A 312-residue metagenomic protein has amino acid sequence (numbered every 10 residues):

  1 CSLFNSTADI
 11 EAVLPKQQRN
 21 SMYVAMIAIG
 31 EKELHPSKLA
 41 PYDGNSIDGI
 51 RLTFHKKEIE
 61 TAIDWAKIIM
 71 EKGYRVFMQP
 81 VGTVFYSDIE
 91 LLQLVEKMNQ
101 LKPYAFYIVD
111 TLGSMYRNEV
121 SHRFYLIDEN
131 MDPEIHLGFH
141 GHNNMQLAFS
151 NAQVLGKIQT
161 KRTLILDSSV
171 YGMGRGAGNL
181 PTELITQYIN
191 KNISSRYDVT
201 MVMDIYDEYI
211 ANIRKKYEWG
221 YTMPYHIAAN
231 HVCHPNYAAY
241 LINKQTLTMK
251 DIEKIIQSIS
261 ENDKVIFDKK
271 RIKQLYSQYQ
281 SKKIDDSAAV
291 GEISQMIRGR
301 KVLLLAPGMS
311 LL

Functional and structural regions predicted by a protein language model:
C1-D286: Catalytic cores and adjacent flexible loops of soluble metabolic enzymes that perform enolate/carbanion chemistry on
I284-L312: N-terminal beta-strand-loop-alpha-helix module at the start of alpha/beta ligand-binding or catalytic domains
